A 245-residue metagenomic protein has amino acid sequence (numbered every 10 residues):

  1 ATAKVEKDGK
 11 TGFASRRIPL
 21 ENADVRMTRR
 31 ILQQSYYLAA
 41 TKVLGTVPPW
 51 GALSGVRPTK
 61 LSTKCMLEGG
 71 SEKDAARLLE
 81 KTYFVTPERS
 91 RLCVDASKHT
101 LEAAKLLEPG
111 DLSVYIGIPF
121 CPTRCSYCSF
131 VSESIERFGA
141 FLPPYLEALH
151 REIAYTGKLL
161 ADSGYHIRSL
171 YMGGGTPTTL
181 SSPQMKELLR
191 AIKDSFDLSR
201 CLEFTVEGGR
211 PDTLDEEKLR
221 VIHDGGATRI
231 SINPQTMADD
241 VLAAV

Functional and structural regions predicted by a protein language model:
A1-L20: Amphipathic beta-strand/beta-sheet edge segments enriched in Tyr/Trp
T2-A3, I116, I230-I232: Short beta-strand motif preference
R16-T28, L32, Y36-Y37: Extended acidic/polar, glycine-enriched regions that form or flank non-catalytic beta-rich accessory modules
L44-V47, L67-V114, S163: N-terminal [4Fe-4S]-dependent radical SAM core
G117-S132: Local cysteine-cluster metal-coordination motifs and their immediate loop/turn environment, predominantly Fe-S cluster
S132-V245: Conserved non-cysteine loop/helix-boundary elements of the Radical SAM core domain that shape
